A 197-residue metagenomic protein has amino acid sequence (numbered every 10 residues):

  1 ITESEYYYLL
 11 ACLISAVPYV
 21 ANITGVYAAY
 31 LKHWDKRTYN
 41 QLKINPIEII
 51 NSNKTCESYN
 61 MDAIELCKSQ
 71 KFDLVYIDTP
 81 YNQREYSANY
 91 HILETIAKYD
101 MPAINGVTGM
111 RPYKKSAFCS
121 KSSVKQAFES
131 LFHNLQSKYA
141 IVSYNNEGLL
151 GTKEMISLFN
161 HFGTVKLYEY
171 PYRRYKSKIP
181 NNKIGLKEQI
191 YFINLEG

Functional and structural regions predicted by a protein language model:
I1-N89, M101-R111: SAM-dependent nucleic-acid methyltransferase catalytic core
D62-E65, F128-L131, S177-I179: Generic recognition of flexible, low-complexity loop/linker segments
S69-F72, E85-E94, G151-M155, K178-I179: A short acidic (Asp/Glu
Y76-D78, I141, F192: Structural motif
Y81, N146, L195-G197: A broadly conserved detector of short glycine/acidic/proline-rich loop/turn motifs that flank catalytic sites and bind
N82-S137: SAM-dependent methyltransferase catalytic-core segment centered on the flexible catalytic loop and adjoining short
F118-G163, Y170: Conserved Class I SAM-dependent methyltransferase catalytic core
T152-G197: Class I S-adenosyl-L-methionine
